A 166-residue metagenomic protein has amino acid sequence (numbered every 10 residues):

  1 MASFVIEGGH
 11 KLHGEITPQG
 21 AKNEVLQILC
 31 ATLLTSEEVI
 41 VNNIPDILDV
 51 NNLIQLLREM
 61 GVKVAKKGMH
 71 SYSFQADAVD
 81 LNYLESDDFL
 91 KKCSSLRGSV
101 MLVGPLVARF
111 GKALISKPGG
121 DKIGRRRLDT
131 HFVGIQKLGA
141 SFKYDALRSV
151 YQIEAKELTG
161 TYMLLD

Functional and structural regions predicted by a protein language model:
M1-D166: Structural preference for solvent-exposed beta-strand-turn elements and adjacent flexible terminal/loop segments within
